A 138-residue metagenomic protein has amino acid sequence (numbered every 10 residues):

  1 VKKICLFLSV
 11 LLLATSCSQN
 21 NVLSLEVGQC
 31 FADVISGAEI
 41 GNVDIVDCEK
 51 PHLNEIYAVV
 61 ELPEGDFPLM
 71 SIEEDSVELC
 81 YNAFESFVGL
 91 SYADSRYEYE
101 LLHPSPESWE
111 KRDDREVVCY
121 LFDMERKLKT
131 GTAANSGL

Functional and structural regions predicted by a protein language model:
I4-C17: Sec-dependent N-terminal signal peptides
C17-L138: Primary mode marks residue(s) on the alpha4-beta5-alpha5 output face of response regulator receiver
